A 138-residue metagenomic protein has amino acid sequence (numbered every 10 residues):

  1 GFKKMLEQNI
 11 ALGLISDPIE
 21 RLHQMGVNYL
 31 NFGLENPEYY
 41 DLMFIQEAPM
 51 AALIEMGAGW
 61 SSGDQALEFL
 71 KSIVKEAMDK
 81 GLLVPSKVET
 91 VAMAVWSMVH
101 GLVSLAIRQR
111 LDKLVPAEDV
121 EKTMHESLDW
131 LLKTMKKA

Functional and structural regions predicted by a protein language model:
G1-Q24, I54-A66, I73-D79: Amphipathic alpha-helical linker/stalk segments
K3-L6, I10, L30-L34, K75-M78 (+3 more regions): Short amphipathic alpha-helical interface segments enriched in basic and hydrophobic/aromatic residues, used as
E7-Y39, V91-V95: Hydrophobic alpha-helical connector segments
N9-G13, E47-A51, A106-R110: Secondary-structure edge/capping motif, primarily at the C-terminal ends of alpha-helices and the immediately following
G13-I15, Q65-A92, D112, M135-A138: Hydrophobic alpha-helical bundle segments that form small-molecule/ligand-binding pockets
Q24, N31, E35-S72, T90 (+2 more regions): Short secondary-structure transition hinges
V27-N28, S72, S97, E126 (+1 more regions): Generic recognition of well-ordered alpha-helical segments within structured catalytic/regulatory domains
Y40, A52, M56, D79-S127: Hydrophobic/aromatic-rich alpha-helical bundle segments in the mid-to-C-terminal region
